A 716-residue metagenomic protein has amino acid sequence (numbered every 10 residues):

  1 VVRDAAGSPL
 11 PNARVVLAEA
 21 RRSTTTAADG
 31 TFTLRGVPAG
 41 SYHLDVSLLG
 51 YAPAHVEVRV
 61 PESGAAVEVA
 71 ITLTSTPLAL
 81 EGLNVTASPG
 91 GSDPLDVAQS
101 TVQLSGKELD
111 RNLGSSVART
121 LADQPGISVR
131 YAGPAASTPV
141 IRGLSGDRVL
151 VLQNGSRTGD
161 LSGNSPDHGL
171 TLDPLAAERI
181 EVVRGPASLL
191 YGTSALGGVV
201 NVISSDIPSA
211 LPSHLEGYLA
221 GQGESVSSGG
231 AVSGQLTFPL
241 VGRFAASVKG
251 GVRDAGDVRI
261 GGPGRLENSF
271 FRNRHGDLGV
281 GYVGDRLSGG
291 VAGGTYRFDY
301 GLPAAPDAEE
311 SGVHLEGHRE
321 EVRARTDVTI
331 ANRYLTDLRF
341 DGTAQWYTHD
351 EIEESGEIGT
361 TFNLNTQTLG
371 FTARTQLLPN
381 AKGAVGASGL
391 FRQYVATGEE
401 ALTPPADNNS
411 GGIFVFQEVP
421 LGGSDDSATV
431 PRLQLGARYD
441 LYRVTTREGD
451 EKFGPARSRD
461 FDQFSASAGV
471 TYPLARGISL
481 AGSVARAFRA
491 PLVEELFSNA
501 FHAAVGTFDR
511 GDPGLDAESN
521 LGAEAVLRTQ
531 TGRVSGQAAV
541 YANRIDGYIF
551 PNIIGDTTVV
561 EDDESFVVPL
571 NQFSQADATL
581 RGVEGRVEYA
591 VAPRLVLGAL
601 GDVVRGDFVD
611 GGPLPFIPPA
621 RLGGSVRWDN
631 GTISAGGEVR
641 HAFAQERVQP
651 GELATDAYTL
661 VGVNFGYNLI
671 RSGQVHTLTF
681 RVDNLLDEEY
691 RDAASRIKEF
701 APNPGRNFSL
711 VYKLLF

Functional and structural regions predicted by a protein language model:
R3-S8, R14-A18, S47-Y51, P61-D110 (+3 more regions): Short, acidic, small-residue-rich periplasmic hinge/interaction motif at the N-terminus of Gram-negative outer-membrane
R157-P186: Short acidic/polar hinge/loop motifs at secondary-structure boundaries that mediate gating or recognition
A176-R179, R184, L189-G262, S269-G276 (+1 more regions): Outer-membrane beta-barrel translocator/receptor signature
G221, V248, T336-E353, T471-P473 (+4 more regions): Membrane-embedded beta-barrel scaffold of Gram-negative outer-membrane proteins
A255-P263, E267-N273, R286-L338, G342-T366 (+2 more regions): Flexible loop and strand-edge segments within Gram-negative outer membrane beta-barrel domains
I358-T372, G412-F414, R510-D516, G522 (+2 more regions): Outer membrane beta-barrel strand-and-loop segments of large Gram-negative receptors, especially TonB-dependent
F488, V540, R544-G547, P551 (+2 more regions): C-terminal beta-signal and adjacent terminal beta-strands/loops of Gram-negative outer-membrane beta-barrel proteins
Y541-I545, D563-R647, L686: Gram-negative outer-membrane beta-barrel transporters
